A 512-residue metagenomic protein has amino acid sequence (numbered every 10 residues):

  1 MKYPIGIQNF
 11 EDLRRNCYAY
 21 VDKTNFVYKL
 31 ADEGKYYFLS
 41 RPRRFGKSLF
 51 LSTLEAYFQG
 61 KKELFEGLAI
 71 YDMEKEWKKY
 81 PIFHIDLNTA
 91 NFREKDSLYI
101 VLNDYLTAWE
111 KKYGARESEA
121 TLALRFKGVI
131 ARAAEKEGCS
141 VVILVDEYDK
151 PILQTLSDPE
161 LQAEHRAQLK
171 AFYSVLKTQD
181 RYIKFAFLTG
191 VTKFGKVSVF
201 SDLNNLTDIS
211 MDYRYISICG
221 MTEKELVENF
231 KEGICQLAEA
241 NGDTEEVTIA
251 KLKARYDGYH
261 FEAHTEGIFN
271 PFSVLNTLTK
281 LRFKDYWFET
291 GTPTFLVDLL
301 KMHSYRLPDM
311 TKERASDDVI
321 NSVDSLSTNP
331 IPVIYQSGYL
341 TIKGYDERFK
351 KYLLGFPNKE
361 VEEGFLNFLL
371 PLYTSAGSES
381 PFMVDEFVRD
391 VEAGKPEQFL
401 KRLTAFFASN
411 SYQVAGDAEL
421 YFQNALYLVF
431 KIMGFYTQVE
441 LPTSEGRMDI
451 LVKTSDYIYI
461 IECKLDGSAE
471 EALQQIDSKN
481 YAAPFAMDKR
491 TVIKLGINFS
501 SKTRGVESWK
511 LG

Functional and structural regions predicted by a protein language model:
M1-A418: Phosphate-binding site recognition
R132-E137, V429-S455: Active-site metal-binding core of divalent-cation-utilizing nuclease and nuclease-like domains
V142, Y457-Y459, I493: Structural motif
A163-A167, L465-A482: Mg2+/Mn2+-dependent nuclease catalytic core
F172-Q179, P332-L340, Y427-K431, Q475-L495: Metal-dependent nuclease catalytic cores in nucleic-acid-processing enzymes, especially RNase H-like/related
A405-Q438: Acidic-basic catalytic patches of nuclease active cores, encompassing PD-(D/E)XK and other metal-cofactor nuclease
L426, I450-L465, K479: Conserved catalytic cores of phosphodiester-cleaving nucleases, focusing on short active-site segments
P484, D488-G512: Domain-level recognition of nuclease-like catalytic cores that cleave nucleotide substrates
